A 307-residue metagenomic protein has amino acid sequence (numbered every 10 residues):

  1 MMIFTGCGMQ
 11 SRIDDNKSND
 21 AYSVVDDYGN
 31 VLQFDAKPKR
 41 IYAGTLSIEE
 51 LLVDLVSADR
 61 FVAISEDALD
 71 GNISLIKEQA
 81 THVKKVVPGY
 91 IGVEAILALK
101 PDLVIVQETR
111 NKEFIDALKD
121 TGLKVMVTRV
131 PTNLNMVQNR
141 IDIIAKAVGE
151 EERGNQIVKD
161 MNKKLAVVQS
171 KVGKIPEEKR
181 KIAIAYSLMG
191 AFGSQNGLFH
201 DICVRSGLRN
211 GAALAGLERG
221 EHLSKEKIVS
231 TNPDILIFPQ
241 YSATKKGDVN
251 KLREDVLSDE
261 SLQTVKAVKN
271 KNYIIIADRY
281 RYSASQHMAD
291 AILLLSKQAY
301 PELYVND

Functional and structural regions predicted by a protein language model:
F4-E50, E152-A183, Q298-D307: Bacterial Sec-exported substrate-binding components of ABC uptake systems
D27-G29, V83-E94, P131, G216-K225: Short helix-initiation/N-cap motifs at beta->coil->alpha
A43-L99, L103-E108, L208-G211: A short, structured surface patch at a secondary-structure boundary
T45, E108-T109, V130, P239-A243 (+1 more regions): Short secondary-structure boundary segments
D70, F192-G220: Alpha-helical, coiled-coil/dimerization segments enriched in small aliphatic residues
I91-P101, D120, L223-N232: Short helices/loops that flank or line small-molecule/ion binding pockets
E113-F114, R129-I143, E177-D201: Extracytoplasmic ligand-binding site segments that recognize negatively charged/polar headgroups
I141-V148, E152-N155, K159, Q240-D307: Structured C-terminal subdomain patch of bacterial secreted/periplasmic proteins
